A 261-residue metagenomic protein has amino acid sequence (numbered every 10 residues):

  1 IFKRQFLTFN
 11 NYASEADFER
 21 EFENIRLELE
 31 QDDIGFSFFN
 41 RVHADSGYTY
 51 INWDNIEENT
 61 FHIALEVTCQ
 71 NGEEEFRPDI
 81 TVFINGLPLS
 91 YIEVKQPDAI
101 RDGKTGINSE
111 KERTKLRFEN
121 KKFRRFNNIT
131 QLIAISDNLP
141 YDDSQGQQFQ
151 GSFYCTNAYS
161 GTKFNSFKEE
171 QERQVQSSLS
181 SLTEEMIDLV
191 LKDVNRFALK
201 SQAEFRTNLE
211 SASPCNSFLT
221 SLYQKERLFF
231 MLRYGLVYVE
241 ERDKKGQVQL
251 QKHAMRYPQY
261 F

Functional and structural regions predicted by a protein language model:
I1-F261: ATP-dependent helicase/translocase motor core
